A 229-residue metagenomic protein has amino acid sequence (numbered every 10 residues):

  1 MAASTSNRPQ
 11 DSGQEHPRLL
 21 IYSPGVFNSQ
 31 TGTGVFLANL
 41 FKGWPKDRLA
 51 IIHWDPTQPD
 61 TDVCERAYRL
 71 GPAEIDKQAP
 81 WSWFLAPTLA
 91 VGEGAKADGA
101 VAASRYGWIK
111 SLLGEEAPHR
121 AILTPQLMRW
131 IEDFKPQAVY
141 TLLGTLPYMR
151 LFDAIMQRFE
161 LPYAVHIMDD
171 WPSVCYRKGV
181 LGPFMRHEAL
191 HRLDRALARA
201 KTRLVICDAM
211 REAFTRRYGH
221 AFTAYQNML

Functional and structural regions predicted by a protein language model:
M1-T88, F222, Q226: N-terminal subdomain of nucleotide-sugar transferases
L19, A138, L142, D153-V174: Active-site proximal beta-strand in glycosyltransferases
P24-V26, L143-G144, H166-D170, Q226-N227: Histidine-centered beta-alpha loop that forms part of the nucleotide-sugar donor binding/catalytic region in diverse
F36, L40, R150-I155, R217: A short acidic, amphipathic alpha-helical/loop segment
T88-A138: Conserved nucleotide-sugar donor-binding subdomain of glycosyltransferases
R129, P147-R150, A154, R158 (+2 more regions): Membrane-proximal helix-turn-helix segments that form the acceptor-binding/catalytic region of lipid-linked
T141, V205-I206: Short beta-strand scaffold positions
A209, N227-M228: Carbohydrate-associated surface elements
